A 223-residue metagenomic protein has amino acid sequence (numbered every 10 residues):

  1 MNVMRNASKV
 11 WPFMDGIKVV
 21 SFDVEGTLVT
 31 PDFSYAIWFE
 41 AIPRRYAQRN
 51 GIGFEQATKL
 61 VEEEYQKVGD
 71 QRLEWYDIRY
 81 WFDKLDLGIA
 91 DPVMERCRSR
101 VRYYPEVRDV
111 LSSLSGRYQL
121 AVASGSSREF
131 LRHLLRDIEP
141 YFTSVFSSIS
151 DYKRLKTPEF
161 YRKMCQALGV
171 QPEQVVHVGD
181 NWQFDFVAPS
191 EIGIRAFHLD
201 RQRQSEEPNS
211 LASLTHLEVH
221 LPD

Functional and structural regions predicted by a protein language model:
N2-V20, S112, Y118-D223: Asp-based, Mg2+/Mn2+-dependent phosphohydrolase catalytic module
W11-D109, E129: N-terminal helical cap/lid subdomain that shapes the substrate entry/recognition surface in HAD-like hydrolases
